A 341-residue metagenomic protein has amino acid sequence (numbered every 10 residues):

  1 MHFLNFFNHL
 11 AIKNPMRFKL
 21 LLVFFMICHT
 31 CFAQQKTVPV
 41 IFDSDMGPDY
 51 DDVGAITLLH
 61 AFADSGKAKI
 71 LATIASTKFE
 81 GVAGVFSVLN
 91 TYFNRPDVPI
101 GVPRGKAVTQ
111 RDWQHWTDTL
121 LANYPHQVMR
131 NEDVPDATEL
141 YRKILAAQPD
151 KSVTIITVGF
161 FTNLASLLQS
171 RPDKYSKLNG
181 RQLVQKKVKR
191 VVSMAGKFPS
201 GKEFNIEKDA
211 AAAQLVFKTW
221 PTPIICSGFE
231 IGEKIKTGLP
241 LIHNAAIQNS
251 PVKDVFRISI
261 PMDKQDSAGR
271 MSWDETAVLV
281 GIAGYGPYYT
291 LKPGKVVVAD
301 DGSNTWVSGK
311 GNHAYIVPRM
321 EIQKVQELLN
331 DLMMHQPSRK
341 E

Functional and structural regions predicted by a protein language model:
M1-T37, E341: Bacterial Sec-dependent N-terminal signal peptides
Q34-E341: N-terminal acidic, glycine/proline-rich low-complexity segments
